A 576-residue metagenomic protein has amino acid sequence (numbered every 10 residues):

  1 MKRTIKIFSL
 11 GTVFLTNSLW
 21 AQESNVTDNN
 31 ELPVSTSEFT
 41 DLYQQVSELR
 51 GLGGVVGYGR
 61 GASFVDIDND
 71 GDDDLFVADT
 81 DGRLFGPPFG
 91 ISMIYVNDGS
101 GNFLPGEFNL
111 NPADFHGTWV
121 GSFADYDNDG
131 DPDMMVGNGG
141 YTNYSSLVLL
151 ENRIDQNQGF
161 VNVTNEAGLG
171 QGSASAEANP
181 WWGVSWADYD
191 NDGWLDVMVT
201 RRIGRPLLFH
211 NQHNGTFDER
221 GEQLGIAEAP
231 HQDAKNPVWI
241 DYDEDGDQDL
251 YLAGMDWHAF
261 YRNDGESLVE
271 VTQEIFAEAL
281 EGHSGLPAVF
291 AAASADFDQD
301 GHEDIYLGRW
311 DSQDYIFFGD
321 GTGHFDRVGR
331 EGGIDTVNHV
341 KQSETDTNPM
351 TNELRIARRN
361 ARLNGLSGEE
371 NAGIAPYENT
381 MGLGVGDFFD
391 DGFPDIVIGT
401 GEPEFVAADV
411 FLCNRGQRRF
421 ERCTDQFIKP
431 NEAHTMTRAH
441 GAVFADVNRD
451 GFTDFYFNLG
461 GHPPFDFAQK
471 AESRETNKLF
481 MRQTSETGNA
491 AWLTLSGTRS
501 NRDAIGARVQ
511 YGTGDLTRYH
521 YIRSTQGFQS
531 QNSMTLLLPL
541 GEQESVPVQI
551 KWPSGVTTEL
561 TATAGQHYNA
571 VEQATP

Functional and structural regions predicted by a protein language model:
Q22, I428-G441, F452-P576: Gly/Ser/Thr/Pro-enriched helix-cap/hinge segments flanking short amphipathic alpha-helices
Q22-G57, Y95-H116, L150-N179, H210-Q232 (+6 more regions): Blade-edge motifs of beta-propeller repeat domains
L49-G82, G90: Beta-strand-rich domains and repeat architectures in extracellular enzymes and scaffolds, especially beta-propellers
G59-N69, G117-N128, W181-N191, H210 (+5 more regions): Beta-propeller blade termini
D70, D74, D129, D133 (+10 more regions): Acidic carboxylate motifs that coordinate Ca2+ or other divalent cations, activating on Asp/Glu
L75-D79, M134-G139, V197-T200, L250-G254 (+4 more regions): Hydrophobic beta-strand segments that make up the repeating blades of beta-propeller and related beta-repeat
L84-G90, G140-S145, R201-G204, M255-D256 (+3 more regions): Short, solvent-exposed loop/turn segments at conserved positions within beta-propeller repeat blades
I91-Y95, S146-L150, L207-F209, A259-F260 (+3 more regions): A short loop-to-beta-strand structural motif that recurs across blades of beta-propeller domains
